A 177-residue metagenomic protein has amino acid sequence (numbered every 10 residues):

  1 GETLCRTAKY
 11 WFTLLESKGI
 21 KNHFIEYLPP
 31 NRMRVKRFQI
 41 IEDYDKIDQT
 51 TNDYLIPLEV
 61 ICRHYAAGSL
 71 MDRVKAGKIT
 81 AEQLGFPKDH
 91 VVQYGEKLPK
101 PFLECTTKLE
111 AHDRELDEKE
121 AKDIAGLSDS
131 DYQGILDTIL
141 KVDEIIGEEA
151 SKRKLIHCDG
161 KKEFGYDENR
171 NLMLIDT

Functional and structural regions predicted by a protein language model:
G1-T107: Active-site loop/lid in soluble adenylation, ligation, and acyl-transfer enzymes
E16, D123, S151: Short polybasic/polar patches that bind polyanions
N52, K154, F164-Y166: Short, conserved, surface-exposed binding loops centered on an aromatic residue
P57, K152-H157, E168-L172: Coil-to-beta-strand transition motifs
I61, H157-K161, L174: A structural signal for short, well-ordered beta-strand segments and their strand-loop junctions that often border
K97-D129: A short mid-domain helix/strand-loop element embedded in enzyme catalytic domains that forms or borders the active-site
L127-C158: A long amphipathic alpha-helix within ATP-dependent nucleotide-binding catalytic cores
K162-T177: Catalytic activation segment of kinase domains across protein kinase-like and atypical kinase folds
